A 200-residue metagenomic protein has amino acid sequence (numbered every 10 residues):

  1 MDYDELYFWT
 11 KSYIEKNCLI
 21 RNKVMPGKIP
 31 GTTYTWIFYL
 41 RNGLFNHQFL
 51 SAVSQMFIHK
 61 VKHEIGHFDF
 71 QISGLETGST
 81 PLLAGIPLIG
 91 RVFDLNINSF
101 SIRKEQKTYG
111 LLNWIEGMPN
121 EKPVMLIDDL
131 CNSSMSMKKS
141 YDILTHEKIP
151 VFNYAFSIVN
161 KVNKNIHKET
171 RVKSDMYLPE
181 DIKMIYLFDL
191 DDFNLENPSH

Functional and structural regions predicted by a protein language model:
M1-I65, E121: Active-site-facing substrate-recognition patch
D2-S12, Y141-H200: PRPP-dependent phosphoribosyltransferase catalytic core
H59, L88-V92, D142, H146: Short, well-ordered alpha-helices that flank and scaffold nucleotide-derived cofactor binding pockets
K62-H63, W114-M118, E196-S199: Short amphipathic alpha-helix with an adjacent loop that forms part of the alpha/beta core around
G66-G78: Short glycine-rich phosphate-binding loop at a beta-alpha junction
D69-Q71, P123-M125, Y154: Structural motif
T77, L82-M125, S133-K139: Short, glycine/charge-rich flexible loops or terminal/linker lids adjacent to PRPP-binding catalytic cores
